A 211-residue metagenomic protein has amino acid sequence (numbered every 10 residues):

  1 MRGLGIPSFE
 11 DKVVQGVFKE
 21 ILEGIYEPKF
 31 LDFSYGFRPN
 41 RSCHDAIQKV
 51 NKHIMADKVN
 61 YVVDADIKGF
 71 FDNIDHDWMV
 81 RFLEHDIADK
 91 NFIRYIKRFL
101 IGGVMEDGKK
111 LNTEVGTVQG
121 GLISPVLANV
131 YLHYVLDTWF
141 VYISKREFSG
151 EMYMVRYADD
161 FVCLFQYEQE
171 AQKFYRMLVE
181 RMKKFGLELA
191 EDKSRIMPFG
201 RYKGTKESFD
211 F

Functional and structural regions predicted by a protein language model:
G5, F9-V17, I47, N51 (+1 more regions): Duplex nucleic acid-engaging cores and interfaces of nucleic-acid transaction enzymes
G16, E20-F33: Electropositive, glycine- and tryptophan-enriched low-complexity nucleic-acid-binding patches
K29-K203: Conserved polymerase palm-domain catalytic core
K203-F211: Short, low-order "capping/linker" segments at domain edges
